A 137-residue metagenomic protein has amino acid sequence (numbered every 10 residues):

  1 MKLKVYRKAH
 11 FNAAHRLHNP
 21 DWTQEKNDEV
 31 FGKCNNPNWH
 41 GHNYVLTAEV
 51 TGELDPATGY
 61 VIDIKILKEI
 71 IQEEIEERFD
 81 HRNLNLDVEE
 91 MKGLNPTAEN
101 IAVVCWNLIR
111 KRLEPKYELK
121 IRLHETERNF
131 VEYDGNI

Functional and structural regions predicted by a protein language model:
M1-I137: Charge-rich, low-complexity N-terminal segments
